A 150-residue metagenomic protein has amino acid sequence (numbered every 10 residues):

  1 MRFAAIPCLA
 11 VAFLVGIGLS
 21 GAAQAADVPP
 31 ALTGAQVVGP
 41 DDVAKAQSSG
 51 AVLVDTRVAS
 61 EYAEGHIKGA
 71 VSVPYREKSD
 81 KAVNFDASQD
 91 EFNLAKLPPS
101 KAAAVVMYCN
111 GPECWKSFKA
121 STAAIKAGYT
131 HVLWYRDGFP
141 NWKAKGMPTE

Functional and structural regions predicted by a protein language model:
R2-E64, E150: Flexible, polar/low-complexity N-terminal or interdomain linker segments that lie immediately upstream of folded
V28-T33, K78-V83, M107-P112, Y129: Second-shell loop/turn segments in exported
A44-V105: Positively charged, proline/Ser/Thr-rich regional signature most characteristic of the Rhodanese/CDC25-like
S48, I67, S72, I125-Y129 (+1 more regions): Sec-exported extracytoplasmic/periplasmic mature domains
V58-Y62, E77-D80, G111-W115, G138-W142: Solvent-exposed loop/turn segments at secondary-structure junctions within structured extracellular/periplasmic domains
D86-A87, G146-E150: Short low-complexity, flexible loop/linker segments enriched in glycine and/or proline with clustered acidic
Q89-P140: Catalytic cysteine-centered active loop of the rhodanese-like fold, especially the PTP/DSP P-loop
